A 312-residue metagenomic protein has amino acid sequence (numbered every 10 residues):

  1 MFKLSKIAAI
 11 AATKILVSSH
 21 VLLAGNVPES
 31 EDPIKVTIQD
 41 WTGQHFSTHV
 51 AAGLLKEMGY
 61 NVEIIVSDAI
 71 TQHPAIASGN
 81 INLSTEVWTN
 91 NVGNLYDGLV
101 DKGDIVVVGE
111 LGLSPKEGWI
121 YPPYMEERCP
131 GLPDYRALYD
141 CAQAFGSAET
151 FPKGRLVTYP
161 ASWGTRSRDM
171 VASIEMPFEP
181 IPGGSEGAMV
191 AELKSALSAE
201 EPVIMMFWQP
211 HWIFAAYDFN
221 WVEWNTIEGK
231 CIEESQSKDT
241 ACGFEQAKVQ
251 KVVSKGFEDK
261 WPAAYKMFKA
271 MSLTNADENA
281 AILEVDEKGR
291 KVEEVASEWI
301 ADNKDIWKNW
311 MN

Functional and structural regions predicted by a protein language model:
L23-K35, G146-K153, I306-N312: Immediate post-signal peptide segment of exported/extracytoplasmic ligand-binding proteins
P28-G43, Y60-I65, K153-V157, F268: Short, well-ordered beta-strand elements
Q39-T42, Y60-A75, I181-E192: Short helix-initiation/N-cap motifs at beta->coil->alpha
T42-N61, V171: Short, polar/charged alpha-helical segment
T48, S67-G103, E192, W212-A216: Pocket-flanking alpha-helical
I81-T85, V157-E233: Ligand-binding pocket segment of bilobal, Venus flytrap-like solute-binding proteins
D104-Y159: A conserved helix-loop-strand patch within extracytoplasmic ligand-binding domains of the periplasmic binding
K116-R128, Q246-K260, L283-E284: A bilobed periplasmic-binding-protein/Venus flytrap-type ligand-binding module shared by bacterial periplasmic
